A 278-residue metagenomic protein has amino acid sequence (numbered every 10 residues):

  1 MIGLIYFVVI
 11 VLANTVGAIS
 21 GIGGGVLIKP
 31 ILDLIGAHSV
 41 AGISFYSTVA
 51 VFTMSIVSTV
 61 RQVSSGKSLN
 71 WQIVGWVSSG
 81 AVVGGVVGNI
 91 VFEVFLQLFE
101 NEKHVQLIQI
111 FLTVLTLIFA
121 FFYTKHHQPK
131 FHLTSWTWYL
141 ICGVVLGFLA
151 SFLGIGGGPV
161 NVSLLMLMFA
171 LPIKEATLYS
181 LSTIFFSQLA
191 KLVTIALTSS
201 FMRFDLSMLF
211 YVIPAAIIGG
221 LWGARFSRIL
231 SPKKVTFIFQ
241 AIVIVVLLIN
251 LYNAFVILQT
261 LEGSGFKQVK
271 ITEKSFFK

Functional and structural regions predicted by a protein language model:
M1-T15, D33-G42, V60-F148, L197-K278: Juxtamembrane transmembrane-helix boundary motif
V16-G25, A150-G158: Short helix-coil transition sites and intra-membrane helix breaks within transmembrane domains of multi-pass
I28-G42, V160-E175: Interfacial segments of multi-pass membrane proteins
S39-S47, N70-W76, L171-L181: Membrane-interface alpha-helices at helix entry/exit sites of multi-pass transporters
Y46-R61: Transmembrane alpha-helices of multi-pass small-molecule transport proteins
S47-V51, S180, I184, M208-L209 (+1 more regions): Short hydrophobic/aromatic, small-residue-rich stretches within specific transmembrane helices of secondary active
S135-K174: Transmembrane alpha-helical segments that form core, pore/gating elements of small-molecule transporters/exporters
L178-V193, V245: Hydrophobic alpha-helical transmembrane segments of multi-pass integral membrane proteins, especially transporters
